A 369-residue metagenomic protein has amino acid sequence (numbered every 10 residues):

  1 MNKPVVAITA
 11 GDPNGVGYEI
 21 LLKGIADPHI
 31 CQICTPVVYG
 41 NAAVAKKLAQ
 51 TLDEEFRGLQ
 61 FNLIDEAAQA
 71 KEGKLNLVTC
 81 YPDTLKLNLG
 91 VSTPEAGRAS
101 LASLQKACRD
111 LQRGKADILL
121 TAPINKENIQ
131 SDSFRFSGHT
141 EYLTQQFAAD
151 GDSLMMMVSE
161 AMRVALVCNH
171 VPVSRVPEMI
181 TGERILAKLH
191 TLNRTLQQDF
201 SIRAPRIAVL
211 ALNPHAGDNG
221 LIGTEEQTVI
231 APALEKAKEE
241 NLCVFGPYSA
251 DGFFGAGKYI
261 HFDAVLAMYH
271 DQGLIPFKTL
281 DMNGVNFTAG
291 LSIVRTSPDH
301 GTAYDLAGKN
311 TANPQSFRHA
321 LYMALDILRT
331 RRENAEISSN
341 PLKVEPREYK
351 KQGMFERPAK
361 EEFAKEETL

Functional and structural regions predicted by a protein language model:
M1-H139, I185-M268, Q272-N286, L291-T302 (+1 more regions): Contiguous, glycine/small-aliphatic-enriched amphipathic segments in soluble metabolic enzymes
S137-P172, R295: Flexible loop/hinge segments that line or gate small-molecule binding clefts
E141-Q145, A149, V173-Q197: Active-site glycine-rich loop that binds ribose-phosphate moieties when present
N169-V176, G217, K309: Amphipathic alpha-helix from the class-I
